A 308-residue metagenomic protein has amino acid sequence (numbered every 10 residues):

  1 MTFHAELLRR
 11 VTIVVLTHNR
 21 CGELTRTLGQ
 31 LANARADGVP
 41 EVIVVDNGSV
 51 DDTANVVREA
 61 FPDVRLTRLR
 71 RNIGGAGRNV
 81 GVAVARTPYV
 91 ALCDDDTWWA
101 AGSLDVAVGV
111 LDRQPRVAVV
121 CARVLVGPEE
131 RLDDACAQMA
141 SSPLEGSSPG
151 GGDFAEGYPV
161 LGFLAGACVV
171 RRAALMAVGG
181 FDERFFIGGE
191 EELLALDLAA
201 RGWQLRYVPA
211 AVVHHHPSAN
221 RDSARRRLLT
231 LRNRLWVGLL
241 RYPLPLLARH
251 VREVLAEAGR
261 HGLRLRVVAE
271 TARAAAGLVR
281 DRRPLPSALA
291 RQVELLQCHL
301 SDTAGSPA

Functional and structural regions predicted by a protein language model:
G29-V39: Short, acidic, metal-binding catalytic loop of nucleotide-sugar glycosyltransferases
Q30, D46-N55, R71, T97-A100: A conserved acidic beta->alpha catalytic loop
R68-A85, D95, V106: Glycine-rich, basic loop-to-helix element that forms the pyrophosphate-binding segment of sugar-nucleotide handling
V90: Short aromatic/hydrophobic "clamp" motif used to bind/position activated sugar donors
A101-A135: Conserved donor NDP-sugar-binding/catalytic core segment of glycosyltransferases
M139-V160: Short, flexible, basic/aromatic active-site loop/helix in glycosyltransferases
G162-V170, A174-G179, R184-V212: A short, conserved alpha-helix in the catalytic core of glycosyltransferases
L229-T230, P243-A308: Non-catalytic, C-terminal membrane-associated alpha-helical segments of glycosyltransferases
